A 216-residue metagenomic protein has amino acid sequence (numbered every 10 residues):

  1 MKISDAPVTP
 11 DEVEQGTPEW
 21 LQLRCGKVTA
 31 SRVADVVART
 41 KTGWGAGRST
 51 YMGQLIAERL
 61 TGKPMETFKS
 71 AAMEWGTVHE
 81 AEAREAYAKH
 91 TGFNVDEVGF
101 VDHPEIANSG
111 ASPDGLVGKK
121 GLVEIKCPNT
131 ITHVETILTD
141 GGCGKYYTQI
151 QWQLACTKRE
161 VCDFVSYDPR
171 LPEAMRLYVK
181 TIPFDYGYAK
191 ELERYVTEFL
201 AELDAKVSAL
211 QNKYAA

Functional and structural regions predicted by a protein language model:
M1-V78, Y214-A216: Charged, glycine-rich intrinsically disordered N-terminal tails and low-complexity linkers that flank
A6-V8, G43, E82-E85, F164-R170: Intrinsically disordered, low-complexity boundary segments flanking structured domains
G53, R84, I150: Generic structural marker for isolated residues within well-ordered, non-membrane alpha-helices of soluble domains
M73-V95: Acidic-basic catalytic patches of nuclease active cores, encompassing PD-(D/E)XK and other metal-cofactor nuclease
T91-P113, V117-L200, D204: Nucleic-acid nuclease catalytic cores
L203-A216: Charged, low-complexity C-terminal accessory regions
